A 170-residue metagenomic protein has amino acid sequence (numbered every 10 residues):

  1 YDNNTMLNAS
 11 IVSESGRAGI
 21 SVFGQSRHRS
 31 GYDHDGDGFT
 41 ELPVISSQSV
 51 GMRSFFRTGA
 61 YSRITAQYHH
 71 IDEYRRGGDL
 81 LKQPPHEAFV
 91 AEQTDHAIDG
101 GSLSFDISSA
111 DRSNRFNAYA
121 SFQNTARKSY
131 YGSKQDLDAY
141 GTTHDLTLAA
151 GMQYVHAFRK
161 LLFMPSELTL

Functional and structural regions predicted by a protein language model:
Y1-D2, V12, Q25-R27, H69-I71 (+2 more regions): Outer-membrane beta-barrel pore domains and translocons
Y1-D35, P43-V50, Y61: Outer-membrane beta-barrel translocator/receptor signature
N3-A9, A18, Q48-M52, A97-L103 (+1 more regions): Hydrophobic, lipid-facing positions within transmembrane beta-strands of outer-membrane proteins
L7, V22, R75-D79, L148-A150 (+1 more regions): One face of beta-strands
N8-E14, F23, R53-R57, S104-A110 (+1 more regions): Transmembrane beta-barrel domains of outer membrane proteins
E14-A18, A60-R63, S108-R115, F158-E167: Short loop/turn motifs that connect adjacent beta-strands in outer-membrane beta-barrel proteins
I20-G24, M52-S54, A66-Y68, F116-A120 (+1 more regions): Membrane-embedded beta-strand positions of outer-membrane beta-barrel proteins
R29-S49, R57, Y61-F116, F122-D145: Flexible loop and strand-edge segments within Gram-negative outer membrane beta-barrel domains
